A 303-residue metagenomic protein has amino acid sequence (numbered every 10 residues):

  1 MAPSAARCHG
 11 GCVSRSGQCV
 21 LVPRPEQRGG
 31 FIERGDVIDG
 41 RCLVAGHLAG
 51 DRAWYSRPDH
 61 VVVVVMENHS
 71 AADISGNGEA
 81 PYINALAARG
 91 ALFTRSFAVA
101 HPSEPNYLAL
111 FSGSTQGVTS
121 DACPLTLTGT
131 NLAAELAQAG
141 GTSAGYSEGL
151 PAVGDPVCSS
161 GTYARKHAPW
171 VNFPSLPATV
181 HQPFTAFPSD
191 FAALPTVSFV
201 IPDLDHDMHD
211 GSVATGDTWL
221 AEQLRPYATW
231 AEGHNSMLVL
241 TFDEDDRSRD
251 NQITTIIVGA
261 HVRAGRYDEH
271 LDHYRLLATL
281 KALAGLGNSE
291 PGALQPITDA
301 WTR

Functional and structural regions predicted by a protein language model:
M1-L48: Extracellular/cell-surface secretome signature
D51-R303: Flexible, surface-exposed loop/gating regions in the mature catalytic domains of secreted/periplasmic hydrolases
